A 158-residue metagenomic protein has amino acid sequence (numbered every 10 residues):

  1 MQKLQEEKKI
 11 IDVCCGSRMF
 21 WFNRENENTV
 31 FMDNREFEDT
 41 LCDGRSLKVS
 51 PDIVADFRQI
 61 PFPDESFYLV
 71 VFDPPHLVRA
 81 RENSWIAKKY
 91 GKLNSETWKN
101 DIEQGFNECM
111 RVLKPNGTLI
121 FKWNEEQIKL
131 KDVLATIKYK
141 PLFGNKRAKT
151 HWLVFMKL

Functional and structural regions predicted by a protein language model:
M1-L158: Class I S-adenosyl-L-methionine-dependent methyltransferase catalytic core
